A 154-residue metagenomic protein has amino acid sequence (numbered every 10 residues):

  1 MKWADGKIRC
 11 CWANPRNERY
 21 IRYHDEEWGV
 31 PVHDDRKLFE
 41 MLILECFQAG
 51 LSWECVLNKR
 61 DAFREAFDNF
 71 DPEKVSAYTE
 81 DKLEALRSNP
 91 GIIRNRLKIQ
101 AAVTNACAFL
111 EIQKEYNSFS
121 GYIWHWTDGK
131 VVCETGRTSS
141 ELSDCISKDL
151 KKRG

Functional and structural regions predicted by a protein language model:
M1-G154: HhH-family (HhH-GPD) DNA N-glycosylase catalytic core used in base-excision repair
